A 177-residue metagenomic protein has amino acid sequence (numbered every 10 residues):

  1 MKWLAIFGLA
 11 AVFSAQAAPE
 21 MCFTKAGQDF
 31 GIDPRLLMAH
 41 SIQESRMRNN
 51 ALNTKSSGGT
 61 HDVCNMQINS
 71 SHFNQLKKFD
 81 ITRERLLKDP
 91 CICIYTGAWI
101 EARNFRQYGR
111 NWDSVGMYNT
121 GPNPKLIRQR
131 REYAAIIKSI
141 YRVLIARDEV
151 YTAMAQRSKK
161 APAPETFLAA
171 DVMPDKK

Functional and structural regions predicted by a protein language model:
M1-G8: Sec-dependent signal peptide recognition, specifically the positively charged N-region followed immediately by
A10-S14: N-terminal signal peptide c-region/cleavage motif recognized by signal peptidases
A18-A163: Catalytic glycan-binding domains that act on GlcNAc-containing polysaccharides
Q156-K177: Intrinsically disordered, low-complexity charged/polar segments
